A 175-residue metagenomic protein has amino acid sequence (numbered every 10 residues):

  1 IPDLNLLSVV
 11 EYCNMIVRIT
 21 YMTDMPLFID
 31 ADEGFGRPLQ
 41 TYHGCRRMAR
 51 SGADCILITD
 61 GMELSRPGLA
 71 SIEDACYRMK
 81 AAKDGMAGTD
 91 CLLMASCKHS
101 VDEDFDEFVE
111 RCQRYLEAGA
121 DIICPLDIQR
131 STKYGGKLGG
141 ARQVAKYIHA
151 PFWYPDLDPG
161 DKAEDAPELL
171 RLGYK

Functional and structural regions predicted by a protein language model:
I1-Y154, P159-K175: Alpha/beta enzyme core
